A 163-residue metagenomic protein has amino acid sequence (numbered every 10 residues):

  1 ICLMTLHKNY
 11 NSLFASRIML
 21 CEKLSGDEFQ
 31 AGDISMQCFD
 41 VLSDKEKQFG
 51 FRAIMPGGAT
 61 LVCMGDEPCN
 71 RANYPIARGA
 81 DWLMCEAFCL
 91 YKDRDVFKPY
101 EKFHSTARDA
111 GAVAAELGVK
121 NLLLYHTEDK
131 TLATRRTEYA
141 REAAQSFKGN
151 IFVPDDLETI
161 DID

Functional and structural regions predicted by a protein language model:
I1-V62, P68, N73, T137-D163: Binuclear metal-dependent hydrolase catalytic cores
V62-C63, L124: Structural beta-sheet core signal
P68-L157: Cap/insert and terminal regions of metallo-dependent hydrolase folds
